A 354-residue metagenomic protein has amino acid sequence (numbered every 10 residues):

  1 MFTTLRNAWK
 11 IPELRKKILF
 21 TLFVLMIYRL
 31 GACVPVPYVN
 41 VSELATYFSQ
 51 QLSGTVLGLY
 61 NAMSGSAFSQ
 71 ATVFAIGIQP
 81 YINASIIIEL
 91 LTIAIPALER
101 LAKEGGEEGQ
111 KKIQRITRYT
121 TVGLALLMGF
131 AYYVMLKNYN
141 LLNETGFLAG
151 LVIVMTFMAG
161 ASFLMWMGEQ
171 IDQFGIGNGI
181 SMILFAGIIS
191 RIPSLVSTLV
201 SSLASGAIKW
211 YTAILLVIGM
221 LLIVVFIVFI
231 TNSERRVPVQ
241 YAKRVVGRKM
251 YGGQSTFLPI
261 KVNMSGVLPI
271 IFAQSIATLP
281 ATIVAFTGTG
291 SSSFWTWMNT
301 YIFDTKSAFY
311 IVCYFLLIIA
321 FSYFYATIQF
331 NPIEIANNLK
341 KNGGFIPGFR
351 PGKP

Functional and structural regions predicted by a protein language model:
M1-P354: N-terminal cationic and glycine-rich segments that engage phosphates or anionic surfaces
